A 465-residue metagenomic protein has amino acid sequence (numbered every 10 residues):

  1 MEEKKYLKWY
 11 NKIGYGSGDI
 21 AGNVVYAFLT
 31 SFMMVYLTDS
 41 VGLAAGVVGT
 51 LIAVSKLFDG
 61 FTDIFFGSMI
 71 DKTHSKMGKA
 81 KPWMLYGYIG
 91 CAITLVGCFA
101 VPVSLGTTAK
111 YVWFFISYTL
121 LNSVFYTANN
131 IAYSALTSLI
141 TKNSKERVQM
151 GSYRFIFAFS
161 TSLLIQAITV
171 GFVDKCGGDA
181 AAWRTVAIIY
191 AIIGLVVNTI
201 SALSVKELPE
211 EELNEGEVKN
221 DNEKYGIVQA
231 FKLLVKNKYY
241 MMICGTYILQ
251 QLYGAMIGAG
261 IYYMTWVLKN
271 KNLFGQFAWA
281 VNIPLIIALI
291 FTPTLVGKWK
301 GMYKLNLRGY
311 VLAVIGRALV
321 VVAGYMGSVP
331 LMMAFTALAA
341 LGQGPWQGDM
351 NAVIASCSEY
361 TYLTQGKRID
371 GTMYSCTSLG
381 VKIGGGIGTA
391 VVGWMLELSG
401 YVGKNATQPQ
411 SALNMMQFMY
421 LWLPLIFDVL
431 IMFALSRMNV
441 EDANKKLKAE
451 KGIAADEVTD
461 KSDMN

Functional and structural regions predicted by a protein language model:
E2-M464: Membrane-embedded alpha-helical bundles of multi-pass transporters/translocases, especially carrier/permease families
